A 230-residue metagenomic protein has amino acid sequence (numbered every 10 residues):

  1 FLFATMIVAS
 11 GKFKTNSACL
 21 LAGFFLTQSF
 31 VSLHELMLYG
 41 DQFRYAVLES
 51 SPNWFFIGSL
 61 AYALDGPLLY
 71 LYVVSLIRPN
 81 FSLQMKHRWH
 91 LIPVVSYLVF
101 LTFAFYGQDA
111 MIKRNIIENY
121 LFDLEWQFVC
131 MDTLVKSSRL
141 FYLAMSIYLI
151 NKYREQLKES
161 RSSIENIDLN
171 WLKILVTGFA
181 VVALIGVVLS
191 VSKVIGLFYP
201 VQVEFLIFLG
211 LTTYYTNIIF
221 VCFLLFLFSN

Functional and structural regions predicted by a protein language model:
F1-F13, L143-A144: First transmembrane helix
V8-L21, S75-H87, E155-L169: Membrane-interface helix-boundary motifs at transmembrane edges
A18-V31, F43-L76, H87-T102, D132-K136: Individual alpha-helical transmembrane segments in multi-pass integral membrane proteins
F30-F55, I112-I116, L189-Q202: Helix-loop junctions on the outward
H34-L38, S96-Q108, M145-S146, V182-K193: C-terminal TM-helix exit segments that contain a strictly Trp-centered aromatic cap at the helix terminus
I77-F103, W126-V129, I164-A180: The cytoplasmic-loop to transmembrane-helix boundary for the fourth helix
F103-A110, R114-Y148, L206-T213: Extracellular-loop-to-transmembrane junctions of the mid-late helices
F226-N230: Membrane-proximal linker segments that couple transmembrane helices to downstream signaling/catalytic modules
